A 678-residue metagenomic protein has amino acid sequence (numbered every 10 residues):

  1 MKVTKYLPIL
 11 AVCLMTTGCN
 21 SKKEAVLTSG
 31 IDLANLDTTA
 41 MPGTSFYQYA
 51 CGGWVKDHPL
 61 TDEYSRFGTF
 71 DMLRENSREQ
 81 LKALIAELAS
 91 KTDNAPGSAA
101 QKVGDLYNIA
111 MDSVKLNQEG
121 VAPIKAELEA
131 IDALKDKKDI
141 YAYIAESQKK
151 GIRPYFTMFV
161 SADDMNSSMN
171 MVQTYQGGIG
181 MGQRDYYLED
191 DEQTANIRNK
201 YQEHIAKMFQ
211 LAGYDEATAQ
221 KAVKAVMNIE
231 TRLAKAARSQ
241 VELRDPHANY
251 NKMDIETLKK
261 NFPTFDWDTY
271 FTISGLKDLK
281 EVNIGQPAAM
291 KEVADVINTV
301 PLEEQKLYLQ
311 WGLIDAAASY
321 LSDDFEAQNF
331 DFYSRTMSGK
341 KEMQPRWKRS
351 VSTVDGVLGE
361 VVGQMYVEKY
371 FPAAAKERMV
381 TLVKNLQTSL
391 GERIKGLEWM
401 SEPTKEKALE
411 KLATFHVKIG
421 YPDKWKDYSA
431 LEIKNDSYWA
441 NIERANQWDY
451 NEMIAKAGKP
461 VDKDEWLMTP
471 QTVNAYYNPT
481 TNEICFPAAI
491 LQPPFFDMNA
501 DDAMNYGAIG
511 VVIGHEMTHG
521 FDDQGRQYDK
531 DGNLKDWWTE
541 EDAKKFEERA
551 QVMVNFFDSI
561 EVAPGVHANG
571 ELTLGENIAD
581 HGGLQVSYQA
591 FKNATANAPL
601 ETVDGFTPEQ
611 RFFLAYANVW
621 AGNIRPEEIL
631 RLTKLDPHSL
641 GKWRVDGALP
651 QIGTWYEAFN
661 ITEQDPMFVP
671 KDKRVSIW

Functional and structural regions predicted by a protein language model:
M1-L7: Bacterial N-terminal signal peptides that target proteins for export
V12, E63-I85, A217-A236, N505-V511 (+2 more regions): Short secondary-structure subsegments characteristic of cysteine-rich extracellular domains
M15-G18: C-terminal motif of bacterial Sec signal peptides marking the signal peptidase cleavage site
N20-K22: Bacterial signal peptide processing site
E24, T38-T44, Y49-V114: Active-site-surrounding "flap" and adjacent substrate/cofactor-binding loops of secreted or lumenal enzymes, prototyped
N35-K56, Y187, D191-Q210, E402 (+2 more regions): Hydrophobic/aromatic-rich, well-ordered segments within soluble, folded domains that form packed cores
L88-T381, N385: Noncatalytic, helix-rich "gating/capping" subdomain that lines the substrate-entry/channel surface of large enzyme
V226, N261-T264, N283-P287, Q344 (+3 more regions): Intrinsically disordered, low-complexity linker/terminal regions across diverse proteins
